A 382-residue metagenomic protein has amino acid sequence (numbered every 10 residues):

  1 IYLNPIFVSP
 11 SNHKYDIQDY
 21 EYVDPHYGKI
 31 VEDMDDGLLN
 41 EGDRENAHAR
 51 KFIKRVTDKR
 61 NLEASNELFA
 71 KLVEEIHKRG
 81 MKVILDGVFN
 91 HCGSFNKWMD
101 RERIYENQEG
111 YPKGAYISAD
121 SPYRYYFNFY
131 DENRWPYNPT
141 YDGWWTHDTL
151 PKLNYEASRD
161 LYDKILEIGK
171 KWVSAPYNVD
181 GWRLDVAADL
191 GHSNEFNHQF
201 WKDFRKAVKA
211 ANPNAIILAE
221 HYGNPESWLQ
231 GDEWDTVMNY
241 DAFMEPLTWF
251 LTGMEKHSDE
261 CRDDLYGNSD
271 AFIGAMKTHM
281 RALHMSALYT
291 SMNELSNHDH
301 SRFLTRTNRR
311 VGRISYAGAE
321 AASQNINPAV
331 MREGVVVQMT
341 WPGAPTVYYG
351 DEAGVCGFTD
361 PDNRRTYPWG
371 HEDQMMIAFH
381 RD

Functional and structural regions predicted by a protein language model:
I1-L3, V83-L85, W182, I217-A219 (+3 more regions): Hydrophobic faces of well-ordered beta-strands that scaffold small-molecule active sites in alpha/beta enzyme cores
I6-P176, F204, A210, S227 (+1 more regions): Substrate-binding/active-site clefts of carbohydrate-active enzymes
D16, N178-D180, E294: Short loop/turn motifs at secondary-structure junctions
D16-D24, I314-G318, D360-G370: Short glycine/proline- and charge-enriched loop/turn segments that cap or connect secondary-structure elements
V73, H77, N90-H91, N96-N107 (+7 more regions): Active-site-proximal helices and loops of the catalytic beta/alpha 8
D148-P151, D185-L190, A287-Q324, D362-N363: Active-site clefts of carbohydrate-active enzymes
P176-V179, G343: A structural motif
M339-D351: C-terminal substrate/ligand-recognition segments
